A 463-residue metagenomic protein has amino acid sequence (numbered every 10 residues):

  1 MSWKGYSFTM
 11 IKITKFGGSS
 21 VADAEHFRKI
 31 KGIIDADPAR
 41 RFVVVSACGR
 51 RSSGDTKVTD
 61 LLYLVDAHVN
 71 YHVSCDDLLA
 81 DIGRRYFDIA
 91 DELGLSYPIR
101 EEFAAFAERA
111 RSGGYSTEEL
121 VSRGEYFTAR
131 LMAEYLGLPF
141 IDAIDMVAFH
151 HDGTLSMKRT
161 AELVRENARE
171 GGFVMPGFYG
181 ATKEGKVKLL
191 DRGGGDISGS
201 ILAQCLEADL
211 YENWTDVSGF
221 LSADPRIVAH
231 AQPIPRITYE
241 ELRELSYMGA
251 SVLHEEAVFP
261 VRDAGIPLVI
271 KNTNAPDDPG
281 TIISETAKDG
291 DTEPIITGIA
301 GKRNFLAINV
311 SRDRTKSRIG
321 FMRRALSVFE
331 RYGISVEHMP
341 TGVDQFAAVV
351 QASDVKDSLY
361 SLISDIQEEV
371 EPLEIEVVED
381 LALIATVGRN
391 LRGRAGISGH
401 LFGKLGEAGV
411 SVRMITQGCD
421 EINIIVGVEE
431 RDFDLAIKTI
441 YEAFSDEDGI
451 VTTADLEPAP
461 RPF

Functional and structural regions predicted by a protein language model:
M1-L253, V258, Q351, G427-E429 (+2 more regions): Nucleotide/pyrophosphate-binding catalytic subdomain
I11-K12, R40-V43, L138-P139, G171-V174 (+13 more regions): Structural motif
D145-V147, A275, C419: Residue-level detector of flexible, active-site-proximal loop/helix-junction positions within diverse enzyme catalytic
R159-E166, E255, I270, P294-T297 (+1 more regions): Intrinsically disordered, low-complexity boundary segments flanking structured domains
L210-E212, P233, P267-I270, A275 (+1 more regions): Internal nucleotide-binding/catalytic subdomain
P279-F463: A conserved regulatory-domain signal marking ACT and ACT-like small-molecule sensing domains and adjacent regulatory
